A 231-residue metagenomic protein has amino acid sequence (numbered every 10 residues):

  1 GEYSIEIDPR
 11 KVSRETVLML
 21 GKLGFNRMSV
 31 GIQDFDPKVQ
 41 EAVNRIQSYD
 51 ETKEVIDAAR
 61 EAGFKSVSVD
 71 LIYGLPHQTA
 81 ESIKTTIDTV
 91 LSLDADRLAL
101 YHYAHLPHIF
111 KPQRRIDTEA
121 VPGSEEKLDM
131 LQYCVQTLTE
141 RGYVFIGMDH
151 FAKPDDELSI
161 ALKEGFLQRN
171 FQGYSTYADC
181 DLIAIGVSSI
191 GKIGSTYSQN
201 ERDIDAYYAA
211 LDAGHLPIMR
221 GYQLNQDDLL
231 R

Functional and structural regions predicted by a protein language model:
G1-R231: C-terminal scaffold of the Radical SAM
